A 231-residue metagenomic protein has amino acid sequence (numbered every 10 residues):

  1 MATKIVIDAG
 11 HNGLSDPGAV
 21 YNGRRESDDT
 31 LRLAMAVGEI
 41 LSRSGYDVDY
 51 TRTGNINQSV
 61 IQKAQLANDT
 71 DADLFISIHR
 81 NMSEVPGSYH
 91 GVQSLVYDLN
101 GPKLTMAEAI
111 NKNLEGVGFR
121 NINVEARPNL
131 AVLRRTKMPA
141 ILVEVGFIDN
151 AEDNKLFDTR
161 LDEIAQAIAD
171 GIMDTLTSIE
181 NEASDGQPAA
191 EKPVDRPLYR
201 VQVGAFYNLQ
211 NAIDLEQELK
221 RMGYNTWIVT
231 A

Functional and structural regions predicted by a protein language model:
M1-A2, A231: Short, solvent-exposed mixed-charge patches
A2-K4, L14-D16, R24-E191: Active-site-proximal helix/loop segments of hydrolytic enzymes
G10: Extracellular repeat turn/loop positions enriched in glycine and acidic/polar residues, especially those that create
A19, I56, V201: Generic anion/oxyanion-binding catalytic loop in active/binding sites
A183-A231: Solvent-exposed beta-strand motifs enriched in subsets of small alpha/beta binding domains, especially certain
